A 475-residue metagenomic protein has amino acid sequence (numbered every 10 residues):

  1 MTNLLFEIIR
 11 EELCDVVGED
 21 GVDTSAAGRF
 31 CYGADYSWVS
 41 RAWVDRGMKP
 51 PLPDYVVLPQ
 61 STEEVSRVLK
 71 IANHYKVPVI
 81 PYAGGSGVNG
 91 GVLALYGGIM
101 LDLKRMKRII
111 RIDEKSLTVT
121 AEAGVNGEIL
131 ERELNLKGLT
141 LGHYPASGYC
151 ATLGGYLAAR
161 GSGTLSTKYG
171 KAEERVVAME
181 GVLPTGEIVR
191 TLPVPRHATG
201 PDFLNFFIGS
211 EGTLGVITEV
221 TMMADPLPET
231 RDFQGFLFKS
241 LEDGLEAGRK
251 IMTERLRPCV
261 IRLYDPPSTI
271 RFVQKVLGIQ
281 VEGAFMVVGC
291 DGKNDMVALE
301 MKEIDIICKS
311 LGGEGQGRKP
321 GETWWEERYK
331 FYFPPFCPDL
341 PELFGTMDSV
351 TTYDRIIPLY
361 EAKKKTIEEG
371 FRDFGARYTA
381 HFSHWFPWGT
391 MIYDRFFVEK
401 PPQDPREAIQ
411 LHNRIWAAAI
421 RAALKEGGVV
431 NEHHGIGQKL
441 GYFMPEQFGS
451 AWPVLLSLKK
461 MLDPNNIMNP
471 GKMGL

Functional and structural regions predicted by a protein language model:
M1-K70, V88-L117, P266-V276, G321-G345 (+2 more regions): N-terminal flexible segment immediately upstream of the FAD-binding catalytic core in FAD-dependent oxidoreductases
D23-S40, P226, L237, D243-A418 (+1 more regions): C-terminal substrate-recognition/cap domain of FAD-linked oxidoreductases
R108-R262, M468: FAD-binding subdomain of flavoenzyme oxidoreductases
E114-L117, D404, Q438-M444: Short beta-alpha connecting loops at secondary-structure transitions that line or flank enzyme active sites
E187, I436-L475: Activity-critical C-terminal alpha-helical subdomain
